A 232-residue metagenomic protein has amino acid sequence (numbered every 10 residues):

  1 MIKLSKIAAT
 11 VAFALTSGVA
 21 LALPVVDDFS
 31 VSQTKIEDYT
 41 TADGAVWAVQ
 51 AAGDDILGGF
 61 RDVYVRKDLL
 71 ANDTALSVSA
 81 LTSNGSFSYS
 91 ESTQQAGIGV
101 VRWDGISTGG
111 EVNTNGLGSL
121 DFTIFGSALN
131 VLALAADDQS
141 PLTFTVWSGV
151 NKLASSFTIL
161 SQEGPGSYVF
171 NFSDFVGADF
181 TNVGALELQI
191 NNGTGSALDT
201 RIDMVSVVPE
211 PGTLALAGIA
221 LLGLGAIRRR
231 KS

Functional and structural regions predicted by a protein language model:
M1-V25, T194-L221, G225-I227: Short, threonine-centered small-residue motifs that mark membrane-proximal processing/anchoring sites and TM-junction
L23-I98: N-terminal targeting leaders for non-cytosolic proteins
T93-F125: Short beta-strands within extracellular/lumenal beta-sheet-rich domains
I124-A136: A short beta-strand element within beta-rich, extracytoplasmic domains of secreted/secretory-pathway proteins
S127-L129, L142, G184-L186: Residue-level detector of short, conserved catalytic/binding motifs and their immediate flanks
Q139-W147: Beta-strand acidic-aromatic groove motif in beta-rich domains, primarily in extracellular
V150-V207: Terminal, low-complexity interaction segments
R229-S232: Short, charged juxtamembrane terminal tails flanking transmembrane helices
